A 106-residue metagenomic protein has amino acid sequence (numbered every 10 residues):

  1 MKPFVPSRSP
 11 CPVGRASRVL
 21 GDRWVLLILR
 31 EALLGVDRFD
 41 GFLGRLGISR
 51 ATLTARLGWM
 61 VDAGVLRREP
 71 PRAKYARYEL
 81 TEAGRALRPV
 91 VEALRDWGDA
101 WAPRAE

Functional and structural regions predicted by a protein language model:
M1-R8: N-terminal intrinsically disordered/low-complexity leader segments
C11-T52, K74: N-terminal helix-turn-helix DNA-binding core of bacterial DNA-binding proteins
G21, R72-A93: Basic, amphipathic "hinge/linker" alpha-helix immediately C-terminal to the N-terminal HTH DNA-binding motif
G44, V61-D62: Alpha-helical residues within the helix-turn-helix
R56: Residues within the DNA-recognition helix of helix-turn-helix
R88-E106: Amphipathic alpha-helical dimerization/coiled-coil segments that flank or bridge DNA-binding/regulatory modules
